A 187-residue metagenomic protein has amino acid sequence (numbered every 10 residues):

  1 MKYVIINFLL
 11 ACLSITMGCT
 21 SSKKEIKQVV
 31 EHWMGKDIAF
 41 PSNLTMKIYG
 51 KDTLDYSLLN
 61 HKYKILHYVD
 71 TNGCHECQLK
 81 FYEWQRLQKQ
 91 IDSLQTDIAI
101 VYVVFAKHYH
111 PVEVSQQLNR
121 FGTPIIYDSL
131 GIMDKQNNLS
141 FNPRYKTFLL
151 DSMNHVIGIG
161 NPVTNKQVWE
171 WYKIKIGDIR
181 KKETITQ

Functional and structural regions predicted by a protein language model:
M1-I5: Positively charged n-region of N-terminal signal peptides that target proteins for export
M17-G18: C-terminal motif of bacterial Sec signal peptides marking the signal peptidase cleavage site
S22-S57, Q78-L79: N-terminal "domain-start" segment that seeds a small globular fold
D52-T53, T71, S93, S129 (+1 more regions): Coil residues (strongly favoring Ser/Thr
Y56-Q78, W84: Short active-site neighborhood of thiol/selenol oxidoreductases, capturing the structured segment around
L79-L118, D134-K135: Structural microenvironment flanking redox-active thiols in thiol-disulfide oxidoreductases
E113-Y145: Short, internal strand/loop/helix patches that form the active-site neighborhood or redox-interaction surface
L149-Q187: Thiol-/selenol-based redox modules, centered on thioredoxin-like and closely related oxidoreductase domains
